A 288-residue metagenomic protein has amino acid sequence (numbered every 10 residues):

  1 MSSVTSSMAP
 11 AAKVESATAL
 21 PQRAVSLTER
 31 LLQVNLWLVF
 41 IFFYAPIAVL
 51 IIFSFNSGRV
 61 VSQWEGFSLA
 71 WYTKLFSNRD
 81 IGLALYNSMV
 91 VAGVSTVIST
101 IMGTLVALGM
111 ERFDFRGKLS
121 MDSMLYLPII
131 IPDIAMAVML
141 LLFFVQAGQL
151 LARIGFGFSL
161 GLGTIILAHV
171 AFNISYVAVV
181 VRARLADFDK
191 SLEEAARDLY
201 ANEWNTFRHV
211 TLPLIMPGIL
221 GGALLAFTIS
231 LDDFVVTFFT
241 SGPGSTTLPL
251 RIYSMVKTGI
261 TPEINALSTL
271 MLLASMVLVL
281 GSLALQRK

Functional and structural regions predicted by a protein language model:
M1-R79, L83-Y86, G281, Q286-K288: N-terminal, non-cleaved signal-anchor transmembrane helix
S2-Q22, L27-V34, G117, R182-R197 (+2 more regions): C-terminal transmembrane helix and the adjacent membrane-cytosol boundary/short C-terminal tail of inner/organellar
V4-P10, Q22-E29, R59, Y72-I81 (+1 more regions): Interhelical loop and adjacent transmembrane-helix boundary motif in polytopic membrane transport permeases
T18-Q22, V60-E65, L69, I134-V170 (+2 more regions): Membrane-interfacial helix termini and adjacent extracytoplasmic/periplasmic loops of multi-pass transporters
L20-V25, G93-L125, V145, V279-K288: Transmembrane-helix boundary motif in ABC transporter permease subunits
E29-W37, L105-L140, E193: Cytoplasmic-entry segments and transmembrane alpha-helices of multi-pass inner-membrane transporters
V34-N35, F40-I47, L127, T164 (+3 more regions): Transmembrane alpha-helices
D80-V90, V145-Y176, G218, A223: Loop-to-helix entry region at the N-terminal start of transmembrane alpha-helices in multi-pass membrane transporters
